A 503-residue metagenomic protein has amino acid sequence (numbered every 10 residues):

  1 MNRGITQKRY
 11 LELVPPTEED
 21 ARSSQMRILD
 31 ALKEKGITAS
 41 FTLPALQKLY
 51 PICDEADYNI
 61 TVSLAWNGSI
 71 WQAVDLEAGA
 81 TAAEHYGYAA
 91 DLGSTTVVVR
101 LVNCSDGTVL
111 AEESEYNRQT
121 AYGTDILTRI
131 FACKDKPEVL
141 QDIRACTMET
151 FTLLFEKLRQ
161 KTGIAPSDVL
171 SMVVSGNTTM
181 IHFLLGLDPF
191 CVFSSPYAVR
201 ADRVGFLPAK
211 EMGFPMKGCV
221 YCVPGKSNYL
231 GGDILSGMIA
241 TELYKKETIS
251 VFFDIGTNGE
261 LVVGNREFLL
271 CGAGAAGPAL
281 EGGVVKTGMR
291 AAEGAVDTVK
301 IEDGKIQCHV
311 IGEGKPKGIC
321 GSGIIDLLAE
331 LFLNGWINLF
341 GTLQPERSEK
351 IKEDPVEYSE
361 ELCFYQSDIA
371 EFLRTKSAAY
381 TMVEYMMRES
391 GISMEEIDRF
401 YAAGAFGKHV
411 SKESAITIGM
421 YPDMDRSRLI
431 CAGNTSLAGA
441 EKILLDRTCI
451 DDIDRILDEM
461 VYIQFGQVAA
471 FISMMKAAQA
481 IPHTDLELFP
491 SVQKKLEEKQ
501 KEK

Functional and structural regions predicted by a protein language model:
M1-A89, S94, D106, L140-T152 (+6 more regions): Nucleotide/phosphate-binding catalytic cleft detector across ATP-hydrolyzing and phosphate-transferring enzymes
A90-S94, V99-L127, F190-V204, A209 (+3 more regions): Glycine-rich phosphate-binding loop of actin/hexokinase-like ATP-binding domains
R118-K161, V284, D297-K300, R374 (+1 more regions): N-terminal phosphate-binding loop and adjacent alpha-helix
A165-N177, L328, E395-G404: Short glycine-rich phosphate-binding loop at a beta-alpha junction
F183, E313-Y358, V461-K494: Conserved ATP-utilizing enzyme core subdomain
C222-A240, L373-S377, R428-G466: Glycine-rich phosphate-binding/hydrolytic loop that grips phosphoryl groups
N265-E267, V284, I392-L457: Catalytic phosphate/nucleotide-handling subdomain of diverse soluble enzymes
F332-S390: A contiguous, well-structured pocket-lining segment that forms one wall/lid of small-molecule binding clefts in soluble
